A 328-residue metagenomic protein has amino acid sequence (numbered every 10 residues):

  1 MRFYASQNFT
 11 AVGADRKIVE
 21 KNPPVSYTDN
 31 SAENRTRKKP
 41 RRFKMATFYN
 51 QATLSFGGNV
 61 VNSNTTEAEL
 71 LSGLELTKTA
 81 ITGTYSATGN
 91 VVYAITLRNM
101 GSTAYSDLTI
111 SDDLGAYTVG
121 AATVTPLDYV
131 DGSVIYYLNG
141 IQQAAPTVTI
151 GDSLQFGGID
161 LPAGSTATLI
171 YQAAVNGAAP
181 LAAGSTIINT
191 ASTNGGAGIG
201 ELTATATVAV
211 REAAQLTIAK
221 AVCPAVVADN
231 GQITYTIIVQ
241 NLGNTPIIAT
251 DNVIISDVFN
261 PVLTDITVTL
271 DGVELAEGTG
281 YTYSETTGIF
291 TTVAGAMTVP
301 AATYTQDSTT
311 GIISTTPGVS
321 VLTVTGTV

Functional and structural regions predicted by a protein language model:
Q7, I18-K21: Intrinsically disordered, low-complexity segments enriched in serine/threonine/proline/glycine and often basic
T10-R16: Cationic, amphipathic, low-complexity segments that mediate targeting or membrane/lipid association
N22, Y27-V328: Exported/extracytosolic protein signature
